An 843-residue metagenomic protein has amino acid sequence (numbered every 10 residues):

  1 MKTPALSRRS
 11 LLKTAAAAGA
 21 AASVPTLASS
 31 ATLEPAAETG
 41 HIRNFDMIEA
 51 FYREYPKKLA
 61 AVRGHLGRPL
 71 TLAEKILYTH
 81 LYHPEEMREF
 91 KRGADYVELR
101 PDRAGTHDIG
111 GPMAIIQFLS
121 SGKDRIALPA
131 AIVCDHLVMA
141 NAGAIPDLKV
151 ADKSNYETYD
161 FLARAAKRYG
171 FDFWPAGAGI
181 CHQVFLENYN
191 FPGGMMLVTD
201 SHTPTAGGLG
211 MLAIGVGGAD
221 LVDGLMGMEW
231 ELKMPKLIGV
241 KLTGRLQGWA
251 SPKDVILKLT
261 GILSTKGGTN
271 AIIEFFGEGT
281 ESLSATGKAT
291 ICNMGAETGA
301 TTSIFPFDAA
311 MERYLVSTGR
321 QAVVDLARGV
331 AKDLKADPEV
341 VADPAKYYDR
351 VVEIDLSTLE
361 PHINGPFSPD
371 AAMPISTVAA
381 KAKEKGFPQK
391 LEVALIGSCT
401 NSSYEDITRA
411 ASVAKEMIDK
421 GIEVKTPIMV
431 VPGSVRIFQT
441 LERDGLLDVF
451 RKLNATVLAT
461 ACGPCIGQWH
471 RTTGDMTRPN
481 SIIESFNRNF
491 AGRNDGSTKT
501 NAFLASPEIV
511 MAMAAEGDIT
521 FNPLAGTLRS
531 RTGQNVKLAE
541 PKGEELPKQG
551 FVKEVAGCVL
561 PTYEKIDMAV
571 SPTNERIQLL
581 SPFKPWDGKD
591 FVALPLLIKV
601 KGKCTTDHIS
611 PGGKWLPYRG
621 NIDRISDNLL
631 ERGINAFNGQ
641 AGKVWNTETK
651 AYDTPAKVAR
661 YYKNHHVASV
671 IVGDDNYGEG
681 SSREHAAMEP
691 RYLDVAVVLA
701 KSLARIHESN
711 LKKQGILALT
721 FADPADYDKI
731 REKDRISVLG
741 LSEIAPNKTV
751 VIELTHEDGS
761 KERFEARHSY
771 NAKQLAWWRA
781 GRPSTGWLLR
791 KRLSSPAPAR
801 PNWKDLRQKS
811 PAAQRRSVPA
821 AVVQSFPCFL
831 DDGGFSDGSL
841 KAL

Functional and structural regions predicted by a protein language model:
K2, S10-S30: N-terminal export signals
T26-A60: C-terminal segment of N-terminal export signals and the immediately downstream linker at the start of the mature
Y55, A60-K233, S626-I671, N676: Long, structured ligand/cofactor-binding scaffold of large enzymes
F118-S120, R350-L441, K565-V697: Non-catalytic terminal/interface segments that mediate subunit docking, oligomerization, and allosteric communication
A163, P175, I180-G194, T298-V424 (+3 more regions): Accessory "access/gating" subregions that flank catalytic or transport cores
T199-A322, Q468-V552: Mobile "lid/hinge" segments at catalytic clefts and subdomain interfaces of large enzymes
G329-V340, L441-T527, S702-L703, Q714-T749: Phosphate/diphosphate-binding loops
L528-E545, H707-W777, G781-G786: Acidic, glycine-rich flexible loop/linker segments
